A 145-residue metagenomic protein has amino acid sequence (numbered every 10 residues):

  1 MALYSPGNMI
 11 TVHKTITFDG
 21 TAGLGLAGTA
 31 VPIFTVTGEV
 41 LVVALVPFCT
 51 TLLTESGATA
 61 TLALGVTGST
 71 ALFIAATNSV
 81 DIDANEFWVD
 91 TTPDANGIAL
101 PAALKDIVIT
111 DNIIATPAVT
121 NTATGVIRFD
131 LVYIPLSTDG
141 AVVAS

Functional and structural regions predicted by a protein language model:
M1-S145: Surface-exposed, low-hydrophobicity beta-strand/loop segments enriched in small/polar/acidic residues
